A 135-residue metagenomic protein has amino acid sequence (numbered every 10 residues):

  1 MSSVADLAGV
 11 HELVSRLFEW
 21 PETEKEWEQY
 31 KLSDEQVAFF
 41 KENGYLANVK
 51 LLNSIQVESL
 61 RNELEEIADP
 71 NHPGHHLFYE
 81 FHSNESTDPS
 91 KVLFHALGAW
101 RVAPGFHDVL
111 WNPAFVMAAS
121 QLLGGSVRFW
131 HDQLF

Functional and structural regions predicted by a protein language model:
S2-N43, V49-F135: Non-heme Fe(II)-dependent double-stranded beta-helix
